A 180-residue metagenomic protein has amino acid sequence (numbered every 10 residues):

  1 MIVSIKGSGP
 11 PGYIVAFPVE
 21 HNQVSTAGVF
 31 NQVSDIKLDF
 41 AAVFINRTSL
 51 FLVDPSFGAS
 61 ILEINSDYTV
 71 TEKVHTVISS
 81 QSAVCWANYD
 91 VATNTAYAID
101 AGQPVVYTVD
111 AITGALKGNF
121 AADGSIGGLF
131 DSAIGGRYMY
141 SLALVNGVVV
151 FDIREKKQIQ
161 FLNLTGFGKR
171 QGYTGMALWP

Functional and structural regions predicted by a protein language model:
M1, N31-L50, S56, I78-T95 (+3 more regions): Beta-rich, blade/repeat-based domains predominating in secreted/periplasmic proteins but also intracellular
M1-N22, A27-N31: Aromatic- and glycine-enriched pocket-lining scaffold segments that form the walls of small-molecule binding clefts
K6-G9, V19, R47, D54-F57 (+5 more regions): Short loop/turn segments immediately following the C-termini of beta-strands
V15-Q23, V43-T48, S66, G136-R137: A broad "non-catalytic interaction surface" signal
P18-Q23, I64-Y68, D110-G114, D152-K157: Short loop/turn segments that connect beta-strands within beta-propeller blades
Q23-V33, T71-I78, A115-G124, K157-G166: A short beta-strand motif characteristic of beta-propeller blades
I61-G128: A beta-strand-loop signature enriched in Asp, Gly, Thr, and Trp that corresponds to the sialidase/neuraminidase Asp-box
